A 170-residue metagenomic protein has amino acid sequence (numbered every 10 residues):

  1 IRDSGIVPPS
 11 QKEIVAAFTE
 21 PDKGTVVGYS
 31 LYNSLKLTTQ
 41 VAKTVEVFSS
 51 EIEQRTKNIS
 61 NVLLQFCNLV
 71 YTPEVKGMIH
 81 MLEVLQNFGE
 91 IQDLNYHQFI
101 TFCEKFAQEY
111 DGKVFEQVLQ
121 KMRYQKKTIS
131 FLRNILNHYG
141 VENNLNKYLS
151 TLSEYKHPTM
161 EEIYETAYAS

Functional and structural regions predicted by a protein language model:
I1-E20: Short beta-edge/loop segments at beta->alpha junctions of small alpha/beta modules that act as binding/recognition
A17-V47: Amphipathic alpha-helical dimerization/coiled-coil segments that flank or bridge DNA-binding/regulatory modules
D22-V26, N68-K76: Structural motif
K43, I59-S60: Short, conserved acidic/polar surface loops in the N-terminal third of protein domains
S49-E51: A general secondary-structure junction signal
E53-I59: Short acidic-hydrophobic surface loop/beta-edge motif
N61-F66: A short, charged helix-loop
Y71-S170: Hydrophobic alpha-helical interaction segments
